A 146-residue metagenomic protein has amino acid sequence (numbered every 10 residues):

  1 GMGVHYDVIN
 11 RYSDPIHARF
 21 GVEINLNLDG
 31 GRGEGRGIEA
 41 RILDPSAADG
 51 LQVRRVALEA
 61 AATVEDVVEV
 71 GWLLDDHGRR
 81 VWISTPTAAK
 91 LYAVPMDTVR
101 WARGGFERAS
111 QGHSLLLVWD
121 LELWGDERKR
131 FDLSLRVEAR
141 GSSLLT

Functional and structural regions predicted by a protein language model:
G1-S13, G71-T146: Beta-strand-rich recognition/accessory modules
M2-G3, D7-A93: Polysaccharide-binding surfaces and accessory modules of carbohydrate-active proteins
